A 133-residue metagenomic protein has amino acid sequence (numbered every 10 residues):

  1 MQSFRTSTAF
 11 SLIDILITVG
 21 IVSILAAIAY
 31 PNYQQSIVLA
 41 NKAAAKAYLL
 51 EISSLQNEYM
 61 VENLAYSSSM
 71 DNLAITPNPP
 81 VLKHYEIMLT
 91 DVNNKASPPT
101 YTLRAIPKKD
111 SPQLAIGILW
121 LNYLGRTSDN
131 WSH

Functional and structural regions predicted by a protein language model:
Q2-Y33: N-terminal single-pass transmembrane signal-anchor helix
S3, T8-A9, G20, A45 (+2 more regions): N-terminal secretory/membrane-targeting helices
F4, I15-T18, Y59, P112 (+1 more regions): Short, flexible coil/turn micro-motifs enriched in small/turn-prone residues
S7, S36-A43, A47, A96 (+1 more regions): Residues at secondary-structure transition points
V38-A65: Membrane-proximal N-terminal amphipathic helix
V61-H133: Periplasmic/extracellular, small/polar-rich flexible segments of pilin-like filament-forming proteins
